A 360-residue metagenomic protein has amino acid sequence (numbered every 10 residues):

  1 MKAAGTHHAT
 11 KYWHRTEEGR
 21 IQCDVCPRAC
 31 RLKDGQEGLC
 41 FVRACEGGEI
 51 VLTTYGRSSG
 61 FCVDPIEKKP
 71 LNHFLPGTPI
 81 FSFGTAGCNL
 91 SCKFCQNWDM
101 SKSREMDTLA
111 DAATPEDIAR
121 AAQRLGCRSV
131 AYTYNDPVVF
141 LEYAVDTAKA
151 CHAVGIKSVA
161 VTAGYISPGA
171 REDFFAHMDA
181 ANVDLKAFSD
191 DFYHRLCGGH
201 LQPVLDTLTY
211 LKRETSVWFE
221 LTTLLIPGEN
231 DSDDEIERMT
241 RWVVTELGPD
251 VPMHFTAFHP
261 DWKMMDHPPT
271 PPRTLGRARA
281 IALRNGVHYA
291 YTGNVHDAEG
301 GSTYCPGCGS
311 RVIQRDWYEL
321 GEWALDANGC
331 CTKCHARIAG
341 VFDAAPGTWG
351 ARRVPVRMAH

Functional and structural regions predicted by a protein language model:
M1-D34, G228-H360: Auxiliary Fe-S-binding modules of radical SAM enzymes
M1-T78: Flexible, acidic/Gly-rich N-terminal and inter-domain linker regions that tether and position cofactor-handling modules
V25, L39-V42, G87-L90, F94 (+2 more regions): Short, cysteine/histidine-rich loop/knuckle motifs that typically chelate Zn2+
A29-T53, N97-D107, V312-Y318, I338-A345: Iron-sulfur (Fe-S) cluster-binding segments and ferredoxin-like electron-carrier domains, especially [2Fe-2S]
Q36, C88, S189: A generic "binding-loop/recognition-motif" signal
C45-A180, W349-H360: Conserved Radical SAM active-site core
A112-R273, A278-I281: Conserved AdoMet/S-adenosylmethionine-binding subsite of the radical SAM
